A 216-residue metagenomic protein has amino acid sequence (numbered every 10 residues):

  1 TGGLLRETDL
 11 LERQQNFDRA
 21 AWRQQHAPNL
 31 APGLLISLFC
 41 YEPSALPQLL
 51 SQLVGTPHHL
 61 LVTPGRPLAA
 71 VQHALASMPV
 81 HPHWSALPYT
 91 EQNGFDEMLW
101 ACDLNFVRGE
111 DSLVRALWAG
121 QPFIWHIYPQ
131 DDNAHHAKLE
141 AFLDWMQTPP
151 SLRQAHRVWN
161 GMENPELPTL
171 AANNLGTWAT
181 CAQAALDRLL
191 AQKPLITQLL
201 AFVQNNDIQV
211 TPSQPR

Functional and structural regions predicted by a protein language model:
T1-P43: A nucleotide-sugar donor-handling region in carbohydrate enzymes
I36-F39, H59-P64, L104-V107: Short, hydrophobic beta-strand segments that form beta-sheet elements in well-ordered domains
E42-S44, P67-L68, D131: Short, solvent-exposed loop/turn segments at secondary-structure junctions
P43-S51: A conserved mid-protein helix/loop that constitutes part of the nucleotide-sugar donor-binding site
G55-P88: Catalytic donor nucleotide-activated moiety binding site of glycosyltransferases and closely related
E91-K138: A donor-sugar binding/catalytic signature common to diverse glycosyltransferases and related nucleotide-sugar
P122-E163: Nucleotide-sugar donor-binding patch of glycosyltransferase catalytic domains
T148-R216: C-terminal amphipathic helix plus adjacent low-complexity, charged tail appended to glycosyltransferase catalytic
